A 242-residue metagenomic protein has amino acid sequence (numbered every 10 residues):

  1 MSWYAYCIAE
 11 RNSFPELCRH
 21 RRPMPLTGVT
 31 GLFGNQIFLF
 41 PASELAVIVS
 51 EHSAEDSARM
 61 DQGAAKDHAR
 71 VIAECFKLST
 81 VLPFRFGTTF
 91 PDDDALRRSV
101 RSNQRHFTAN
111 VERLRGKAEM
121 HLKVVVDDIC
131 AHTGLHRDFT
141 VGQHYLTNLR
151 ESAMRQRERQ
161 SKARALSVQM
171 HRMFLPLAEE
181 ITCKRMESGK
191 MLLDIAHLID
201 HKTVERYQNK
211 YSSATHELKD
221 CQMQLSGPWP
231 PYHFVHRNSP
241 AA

Functional and structural regions predicted by a protein language model:
M1-A242: An interfacial alpha-helical scaffold signature
